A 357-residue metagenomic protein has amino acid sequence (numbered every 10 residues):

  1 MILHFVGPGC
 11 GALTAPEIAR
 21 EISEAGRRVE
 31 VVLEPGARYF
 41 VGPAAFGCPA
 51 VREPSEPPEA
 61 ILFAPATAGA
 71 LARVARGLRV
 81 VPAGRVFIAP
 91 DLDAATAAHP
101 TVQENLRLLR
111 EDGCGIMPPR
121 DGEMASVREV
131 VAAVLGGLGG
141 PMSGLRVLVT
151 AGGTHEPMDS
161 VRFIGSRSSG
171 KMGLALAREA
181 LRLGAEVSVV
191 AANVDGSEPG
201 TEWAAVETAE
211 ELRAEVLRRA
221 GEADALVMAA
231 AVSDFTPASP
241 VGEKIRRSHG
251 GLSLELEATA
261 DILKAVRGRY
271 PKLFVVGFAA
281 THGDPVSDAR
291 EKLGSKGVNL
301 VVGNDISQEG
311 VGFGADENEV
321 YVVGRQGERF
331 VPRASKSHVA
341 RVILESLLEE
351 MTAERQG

Functional and structural regions predicted by a protein language model:
M1-G357: A cross-family phosphate/adenosyl-ligand binding-site feature
